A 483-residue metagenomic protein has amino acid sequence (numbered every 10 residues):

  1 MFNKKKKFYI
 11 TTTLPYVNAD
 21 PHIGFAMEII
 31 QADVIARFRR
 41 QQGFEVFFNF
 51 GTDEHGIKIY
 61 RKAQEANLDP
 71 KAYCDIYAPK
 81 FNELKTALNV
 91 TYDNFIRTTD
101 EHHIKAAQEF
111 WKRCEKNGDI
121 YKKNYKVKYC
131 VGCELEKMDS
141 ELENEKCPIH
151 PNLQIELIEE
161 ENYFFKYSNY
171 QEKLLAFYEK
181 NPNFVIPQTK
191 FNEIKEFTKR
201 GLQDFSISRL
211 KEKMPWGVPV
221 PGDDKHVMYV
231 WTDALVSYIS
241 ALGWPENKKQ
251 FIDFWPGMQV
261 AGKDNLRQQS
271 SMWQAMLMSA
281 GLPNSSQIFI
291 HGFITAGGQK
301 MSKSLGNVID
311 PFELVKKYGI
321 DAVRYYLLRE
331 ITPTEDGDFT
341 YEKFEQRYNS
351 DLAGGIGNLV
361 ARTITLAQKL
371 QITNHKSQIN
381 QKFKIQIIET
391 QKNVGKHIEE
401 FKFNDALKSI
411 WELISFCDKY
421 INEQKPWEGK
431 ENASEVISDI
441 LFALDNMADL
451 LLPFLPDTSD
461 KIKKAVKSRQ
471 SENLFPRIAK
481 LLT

Functional and structural regions predicted by a protein language model:
M1-K7, F47, G51, K123-K128 (+6 more regions): Basic, alpha-helical terminal appendages of large translation-related enzymes
F2-F50, H102-A106, K146, P151 (+2 more regions): Structured secondary-structure scaffolds
K62-D75: A charged helix-plus-loop insertion that forms the helical arch/lid used to bind and gate nucleic-acid substrates
Y77-D93: A glycine-rich helix N-cap at a beta->alpha junction
T99-D119, Y129: Feature captures the FAD/FMN-dependent oxidoreductase FAD-binding
R113, Y129, E136, K146 (+1 more regions): The −1 position to Zn-ligating cysteines in a subset of zinc-ribbon hairpins
D119, G132-L135, I149-L153: Short Cys/His-rich local motifs and their 1-3 flanking residues in nucleic-acid-associated proteins and small
L266, E330, T334, T340-K343 (+4 more regions): Active-site-proximal binding-pocket segments
